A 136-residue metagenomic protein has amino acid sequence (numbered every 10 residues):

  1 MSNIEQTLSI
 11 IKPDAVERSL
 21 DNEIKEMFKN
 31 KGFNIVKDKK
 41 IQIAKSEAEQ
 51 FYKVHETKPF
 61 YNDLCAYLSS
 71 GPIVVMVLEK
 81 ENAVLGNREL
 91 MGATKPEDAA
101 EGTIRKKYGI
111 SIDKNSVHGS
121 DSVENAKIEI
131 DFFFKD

Functional and structural regions predicted by a protein language model:
M1-D136: Non-catalytic terminal and connector segments of soluble metabolic enzymes
